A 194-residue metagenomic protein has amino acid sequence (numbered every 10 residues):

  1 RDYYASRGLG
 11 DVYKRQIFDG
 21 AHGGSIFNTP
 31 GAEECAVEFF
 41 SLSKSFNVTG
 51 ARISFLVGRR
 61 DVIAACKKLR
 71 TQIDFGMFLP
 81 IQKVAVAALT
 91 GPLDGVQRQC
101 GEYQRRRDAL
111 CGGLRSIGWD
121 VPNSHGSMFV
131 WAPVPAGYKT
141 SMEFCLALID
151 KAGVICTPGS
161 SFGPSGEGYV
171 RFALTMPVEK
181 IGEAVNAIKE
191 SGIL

Functional and structural regions predicted by a protein language model:
R1-Y13: Single conserved hydrophobic/aromatic residue that forms the stacking wall/gate of nucleotide- or nucleobase-binding
F18-G20: Conserved catalytic-core motifs of eukaryotic protein kinase domains, centered on the activation segment
E33-Q104, D108, G113: Conserved core segment of the aminotransferase class I/II
A36, W119, V154: Short, conserved active-site loop motifs that form the nucleotide-linked donor/cofactor pocket
R59-R60, T90, P135, T175-P177: Residue-level recognition of strand-loop junctions within catalytic nucleotide-signaling folds
V86, E102-C111, V121-P133, G166: Conserved glycine-rich beta-strand-loop-beta hairpin in the small C-terminal domain of fold type I
A136-T140, A147-T157, F162-L194: PLP-dependent enzyme catalytic core of the Aspartate aminotransferase-like
